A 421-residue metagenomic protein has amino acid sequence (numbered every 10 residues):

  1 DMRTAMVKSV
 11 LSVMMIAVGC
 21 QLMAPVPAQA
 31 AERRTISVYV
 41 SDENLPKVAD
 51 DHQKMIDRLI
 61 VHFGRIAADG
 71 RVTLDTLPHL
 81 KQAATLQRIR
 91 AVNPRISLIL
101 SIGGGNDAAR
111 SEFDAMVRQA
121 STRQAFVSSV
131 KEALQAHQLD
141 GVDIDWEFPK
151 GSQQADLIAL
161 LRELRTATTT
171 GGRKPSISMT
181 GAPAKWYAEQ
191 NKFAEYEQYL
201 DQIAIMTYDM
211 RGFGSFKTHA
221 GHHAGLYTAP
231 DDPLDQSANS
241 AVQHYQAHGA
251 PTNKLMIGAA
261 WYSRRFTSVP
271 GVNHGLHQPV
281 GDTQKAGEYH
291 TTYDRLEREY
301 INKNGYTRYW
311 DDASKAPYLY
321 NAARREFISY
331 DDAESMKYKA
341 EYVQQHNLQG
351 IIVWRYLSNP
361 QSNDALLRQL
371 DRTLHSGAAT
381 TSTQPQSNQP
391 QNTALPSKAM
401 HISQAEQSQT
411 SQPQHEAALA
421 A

Functional and structural regions predicted by a protein language model:
M2-L11: Bacterial N-terminal signal peptides that target proteins for export
V10-Q21: Bacterial N-terminal signal peptides
A24-A30: Sec/Tat signal peptide C-region and signal peptidase I cleavage site
A31-L134, L367-R368: Glycan-recognition patch characteristic of GH18 chitinases/ENGases and related GlcNAc/peptidoglycan-binding proteins
S37, A68-K81, S128, P149-Y293: Substrate-binding surface in catalytic domains of secreted glycosidases
L59, L100, I144, I203 (+3 more regions): Conserved, mostly hydrophobic/aromatic
I102, G214, A259-Y342, R368-G377: Glycan-binding loop/region signatures in secreted carbohydrate-active enzymes
L357-Q386, P390-N392, P396, A420: Aromatic-rich peripheral "rim/lid" segments of glycoside hydrolase catalytic domains that contact and position glycan
